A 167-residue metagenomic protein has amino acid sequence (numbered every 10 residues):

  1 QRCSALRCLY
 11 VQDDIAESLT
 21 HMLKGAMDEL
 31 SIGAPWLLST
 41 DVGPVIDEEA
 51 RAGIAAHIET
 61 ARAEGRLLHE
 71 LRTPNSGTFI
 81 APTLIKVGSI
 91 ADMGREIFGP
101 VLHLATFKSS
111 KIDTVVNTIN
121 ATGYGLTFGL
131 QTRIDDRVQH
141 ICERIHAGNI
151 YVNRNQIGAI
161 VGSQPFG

Functional and structural regions predicted by a protein language model:
Q1-G88, S109-D113, N117, V152: ALDH superfamily catalytic-core signature
F79-G167: Conserved C-terminal structural/oligomerization subdomain of aldehyde/semialdehyde dehydrogenase
